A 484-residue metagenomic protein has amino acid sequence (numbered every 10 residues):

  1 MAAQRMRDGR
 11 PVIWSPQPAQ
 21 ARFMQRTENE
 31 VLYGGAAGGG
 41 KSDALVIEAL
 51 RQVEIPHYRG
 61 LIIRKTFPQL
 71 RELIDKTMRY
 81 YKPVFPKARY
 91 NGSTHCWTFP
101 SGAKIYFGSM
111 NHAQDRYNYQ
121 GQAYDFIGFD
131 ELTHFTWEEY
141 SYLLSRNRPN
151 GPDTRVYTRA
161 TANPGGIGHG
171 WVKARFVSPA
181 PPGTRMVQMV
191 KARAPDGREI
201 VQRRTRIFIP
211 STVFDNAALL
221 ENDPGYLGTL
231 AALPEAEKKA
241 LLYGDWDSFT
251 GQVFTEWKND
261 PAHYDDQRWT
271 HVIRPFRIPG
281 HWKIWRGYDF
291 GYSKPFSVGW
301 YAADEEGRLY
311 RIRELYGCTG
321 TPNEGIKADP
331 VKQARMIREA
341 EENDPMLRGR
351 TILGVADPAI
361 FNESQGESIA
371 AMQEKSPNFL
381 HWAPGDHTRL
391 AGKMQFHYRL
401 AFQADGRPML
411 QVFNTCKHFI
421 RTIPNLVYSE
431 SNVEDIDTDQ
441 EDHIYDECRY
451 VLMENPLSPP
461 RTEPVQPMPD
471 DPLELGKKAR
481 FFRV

Functional and structural regions predicted by a protein language model:
M1-N29: Pre-P-loop entry segment of helicase/translocase ATPase cores
S42-P56: Walker A/P-loop NTP-binding motif
Y58-L70: Conserved RecA-like ASCE P-loop NTPase motor core of nucleic-acid helicases/translocases
Q69-D125: Inter-Walker segment of RecA-like/P-loop motor cores
D130-E131: Walker B catalytic acidic pair
H134-N216: ASCE P-loop NTPase helicase motor core
D215-Y288: ATPase catalytic-site recognition across NTP-hydrolyzing enzymes
G307-D437, P456-M468, L473-V484: Mg2+-dependent endonuclease catalytic cores in nucleic-acid-processing enzymes, primarily RNase H-like
